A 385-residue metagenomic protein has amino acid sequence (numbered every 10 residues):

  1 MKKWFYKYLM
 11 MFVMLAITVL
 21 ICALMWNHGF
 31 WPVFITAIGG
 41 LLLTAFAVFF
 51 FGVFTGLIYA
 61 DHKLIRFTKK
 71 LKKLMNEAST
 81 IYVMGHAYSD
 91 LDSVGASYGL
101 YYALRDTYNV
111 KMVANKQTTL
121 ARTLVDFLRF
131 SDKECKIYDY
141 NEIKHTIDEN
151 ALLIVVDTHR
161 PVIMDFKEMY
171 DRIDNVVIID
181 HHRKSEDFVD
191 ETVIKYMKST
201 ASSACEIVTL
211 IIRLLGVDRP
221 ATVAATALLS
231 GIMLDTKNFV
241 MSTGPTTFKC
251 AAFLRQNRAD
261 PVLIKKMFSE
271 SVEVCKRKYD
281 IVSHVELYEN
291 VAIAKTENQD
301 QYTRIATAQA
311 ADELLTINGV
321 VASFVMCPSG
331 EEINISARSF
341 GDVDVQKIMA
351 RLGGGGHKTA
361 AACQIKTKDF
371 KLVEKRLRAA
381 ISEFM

Functional and structural regions predicted by a protein language model:
K2-L9, V13, L24-Y88, G95-E134 (+3 more regions): Hydrophobic helix-and-loop "lid/oligomerization" segment in the mid-to-C-terminal part of catalytic domains
L15-I21: Hydrophobic, membrane-inserted alpha-helices
L57-L71, M169-V177, T200-A204, V208: An acidic intrinsically disordered interaction segment
K63, Y138-T192: Active-site cofactor/cluster-binding pocket
H86-A87, V156-H159, I179-H182, I232 (+2 more regions): Fold-independent oxyanion-binding glycine-rich loops and adjacent beta-strand/coil segments at enzyme active sites
K133-E142, K195-S199: Short acidic-hydrophobic, aromatic-tinged amphipathic segments that line or gate anion-handling sites
I154, V177-I179, I194-M197, A292 (+1 more regions): Hydrophobic/aromatic beta-strand patches that form the interior of the parallel beta-sheet core in alpha/beta enzyme
I179-A251: Short alpha-helices
